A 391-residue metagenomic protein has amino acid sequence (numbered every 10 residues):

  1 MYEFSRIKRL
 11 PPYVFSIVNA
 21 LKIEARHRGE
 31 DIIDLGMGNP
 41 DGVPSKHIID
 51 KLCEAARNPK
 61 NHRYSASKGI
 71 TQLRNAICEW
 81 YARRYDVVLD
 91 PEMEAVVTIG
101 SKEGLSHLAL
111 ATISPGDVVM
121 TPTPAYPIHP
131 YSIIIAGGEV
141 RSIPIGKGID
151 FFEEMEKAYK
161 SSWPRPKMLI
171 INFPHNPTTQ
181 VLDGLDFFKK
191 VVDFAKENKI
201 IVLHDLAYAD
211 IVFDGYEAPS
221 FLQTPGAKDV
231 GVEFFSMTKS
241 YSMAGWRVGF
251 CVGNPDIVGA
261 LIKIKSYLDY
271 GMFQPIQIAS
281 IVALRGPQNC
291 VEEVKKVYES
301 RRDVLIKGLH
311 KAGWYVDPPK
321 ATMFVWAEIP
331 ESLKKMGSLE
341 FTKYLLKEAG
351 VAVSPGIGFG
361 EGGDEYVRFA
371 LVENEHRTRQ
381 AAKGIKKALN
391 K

Functional and structural regions predicted by a protein language model:
Y2-G100, H107, L284-G286, K391: N-terminal small-domain helix-loop-helix segment of the aminotransferase-like
A25-R28, A136, E197-N198, A312 (+1 more regions): Helix C-cap/helix->beta junction micro-motif
L52, Q223-T224, K228-E299, D303-A312 (+1 more regions): Conserved core segment of the aminotransferase class I/II
R83, V87, E156, K334-G337 (+2 more regions): PLP-dependent enzyme catalytic core of the Aspartate aminotransferase-like
P91, L110-F173: PLP-dependent aminotransferase-like
I145-D214: Active-site phosphate-binding strand-loop segment of PLP-dependent enzymes
I281, Y298-I306, V316-I329, G363: Conserved glycine-rich beta-strand-loop-beta hairpin in the small C-terminal domain of fold type I
